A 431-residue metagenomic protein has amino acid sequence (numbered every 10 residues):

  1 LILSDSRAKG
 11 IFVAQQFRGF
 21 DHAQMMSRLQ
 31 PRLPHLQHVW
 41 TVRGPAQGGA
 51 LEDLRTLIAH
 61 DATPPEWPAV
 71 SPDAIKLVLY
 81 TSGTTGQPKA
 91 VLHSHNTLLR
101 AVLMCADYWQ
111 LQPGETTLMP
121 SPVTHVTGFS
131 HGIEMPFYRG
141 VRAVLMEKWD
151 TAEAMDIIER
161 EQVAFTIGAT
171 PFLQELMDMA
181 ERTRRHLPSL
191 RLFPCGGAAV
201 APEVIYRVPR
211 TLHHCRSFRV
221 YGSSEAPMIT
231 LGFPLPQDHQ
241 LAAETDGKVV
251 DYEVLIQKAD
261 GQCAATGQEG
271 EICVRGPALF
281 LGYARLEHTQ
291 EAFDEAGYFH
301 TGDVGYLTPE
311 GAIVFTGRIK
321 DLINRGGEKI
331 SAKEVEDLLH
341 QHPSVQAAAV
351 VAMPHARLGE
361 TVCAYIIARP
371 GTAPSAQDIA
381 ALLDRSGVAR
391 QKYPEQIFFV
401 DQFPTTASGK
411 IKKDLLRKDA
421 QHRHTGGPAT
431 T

Functional and structural regions predicted by a protein language model:
L1-D5, K9-Q15, T166, G276 (+5 more regions): AMP-binding/adenylate-forming catalytic core of the ANL superfamily
L1-R55, P370-T372: Structural core segment of the AMP-binding/adenylate-forming
T41, I58-Y80, Q87, Q110-T116: Conserved pre-ATP/AMP-binding loop-to-beta segment of ANL
T41, V388-K410, T430-T431: AMP-binding/adenylate-forming catalytic domain of the ANL superfamily
K76-R100: Conserved AMP-binding A3 loop
L99-T116, T124-F165, M179: Conserved AMP-binding/adenylation subdomain of ANL enzymes
R160-G168, M177-A242, E253, D260-C263: Gly/Ser/Thr-rich phosphate-binding loop
K248-D251, D260-A292, I330: Conserved ATP/PPi-binding loop(s) of AMP-dependent carboxylate-activating enzymes
